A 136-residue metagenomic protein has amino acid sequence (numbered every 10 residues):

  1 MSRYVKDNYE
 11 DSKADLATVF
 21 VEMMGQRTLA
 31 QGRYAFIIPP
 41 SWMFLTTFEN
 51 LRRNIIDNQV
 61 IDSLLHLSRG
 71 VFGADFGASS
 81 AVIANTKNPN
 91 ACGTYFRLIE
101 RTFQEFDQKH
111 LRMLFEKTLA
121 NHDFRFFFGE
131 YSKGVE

Functional and structural regions predicted by a protein language model:
M1, W42-T46, V71-A74, P89: Flexible loop/turn segments at secondary-structure boundaries
R3-H66, S80-A81: Conserved Class I SAM-dependent methyltransferase catalytic core
D57-V60, L65, G70-E136: Polynucleotide-recognition surfaces of large bacterial nucleic-acid defense/processing enzymes
